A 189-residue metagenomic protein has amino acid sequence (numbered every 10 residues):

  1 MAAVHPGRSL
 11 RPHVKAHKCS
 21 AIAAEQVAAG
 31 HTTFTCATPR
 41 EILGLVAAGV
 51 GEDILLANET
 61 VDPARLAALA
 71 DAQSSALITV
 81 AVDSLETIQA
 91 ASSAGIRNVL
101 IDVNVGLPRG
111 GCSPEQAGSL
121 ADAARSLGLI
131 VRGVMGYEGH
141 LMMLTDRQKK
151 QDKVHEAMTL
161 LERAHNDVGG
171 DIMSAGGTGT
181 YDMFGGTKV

Functional and structural regions predicted by a protein language model:
A2, S20-A23, G118, E162 (+1 more regions): Hydrophobic alpha-helical segments
A3-R8, S126-I130, L160-D171: A structural motif corresponding to the C-terminal end of an alpha-helix and its immediate exit/capping segment
L10-K15, M173-S174: Short glycine-rich phosphate-binding loop at a beta-alpha junction
H13-M143: Active-site-proximal beta-alpha core segment in soluble small-molecule metabolic enzymes
T145-V189: C-terminal active-site-proximal or functional interface alpha/beta core segments in diverse enzymes
